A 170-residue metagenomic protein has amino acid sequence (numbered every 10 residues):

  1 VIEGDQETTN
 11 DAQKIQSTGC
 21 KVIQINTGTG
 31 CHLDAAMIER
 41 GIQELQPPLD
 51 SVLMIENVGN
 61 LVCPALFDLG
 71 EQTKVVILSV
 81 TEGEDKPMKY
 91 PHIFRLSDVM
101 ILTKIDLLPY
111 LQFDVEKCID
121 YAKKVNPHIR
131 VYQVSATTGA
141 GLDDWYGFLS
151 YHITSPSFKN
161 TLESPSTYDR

Functional and structural regions predicted by a protein language model:
V1-E71, G83, F94: Nucleotide-state-sensitive switch-loop elements of NTP-binding domains
D5, E56, T103, C118 (+1 more regions): Residue-level signature of catalytic and energy-coupling elements of molecular machines, predominantly ATP/GTP-dependent
T9, H32-A35, E39, I55 (+3 more regions): Amphipathic alpha-helical transducer elements in NTP-driven molecular machines
N60-T73, I77-I129: Conserved C-terminal guanine-recognition region of P-loop GTPase G domains, centered on the G4
V99, L107-S164: Canonical P-loop GTPase G-domain recognition
